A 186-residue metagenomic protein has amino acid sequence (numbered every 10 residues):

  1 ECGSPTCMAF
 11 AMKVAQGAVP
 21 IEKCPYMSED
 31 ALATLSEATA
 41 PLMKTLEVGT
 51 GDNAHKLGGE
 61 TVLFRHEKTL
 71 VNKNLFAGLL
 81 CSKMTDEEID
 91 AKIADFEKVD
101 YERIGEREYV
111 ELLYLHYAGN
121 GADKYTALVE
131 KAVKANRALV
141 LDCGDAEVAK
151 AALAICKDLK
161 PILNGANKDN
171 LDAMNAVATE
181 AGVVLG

Functional and structural regions predicted by a protein language model:
S4-A38: Iron-sulfur (Fe-S) cluster-binding segments and ferredoxin-like electron-carrier domains, especially [2Fe-2S]
M43-G186: Active-site beta->alpha loop and helix N-cap motifs at the rims of alpha/beta catalytic domains
